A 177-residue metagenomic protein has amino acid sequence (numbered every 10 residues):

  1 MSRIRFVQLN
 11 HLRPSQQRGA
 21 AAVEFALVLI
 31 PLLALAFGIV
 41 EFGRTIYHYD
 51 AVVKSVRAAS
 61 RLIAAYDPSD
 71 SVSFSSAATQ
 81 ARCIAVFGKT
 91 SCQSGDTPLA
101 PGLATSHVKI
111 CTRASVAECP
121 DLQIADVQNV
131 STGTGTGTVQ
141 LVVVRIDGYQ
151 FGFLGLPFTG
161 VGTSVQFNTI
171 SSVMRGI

Functional and structural regions predicted by a protein language model:
S2-V7, R57-I177: Short, conserved structural patches
S2-V86: Alpha-helical assembly-interface signal, strongest on the long, hydrophobic N-terminal helix that forms
